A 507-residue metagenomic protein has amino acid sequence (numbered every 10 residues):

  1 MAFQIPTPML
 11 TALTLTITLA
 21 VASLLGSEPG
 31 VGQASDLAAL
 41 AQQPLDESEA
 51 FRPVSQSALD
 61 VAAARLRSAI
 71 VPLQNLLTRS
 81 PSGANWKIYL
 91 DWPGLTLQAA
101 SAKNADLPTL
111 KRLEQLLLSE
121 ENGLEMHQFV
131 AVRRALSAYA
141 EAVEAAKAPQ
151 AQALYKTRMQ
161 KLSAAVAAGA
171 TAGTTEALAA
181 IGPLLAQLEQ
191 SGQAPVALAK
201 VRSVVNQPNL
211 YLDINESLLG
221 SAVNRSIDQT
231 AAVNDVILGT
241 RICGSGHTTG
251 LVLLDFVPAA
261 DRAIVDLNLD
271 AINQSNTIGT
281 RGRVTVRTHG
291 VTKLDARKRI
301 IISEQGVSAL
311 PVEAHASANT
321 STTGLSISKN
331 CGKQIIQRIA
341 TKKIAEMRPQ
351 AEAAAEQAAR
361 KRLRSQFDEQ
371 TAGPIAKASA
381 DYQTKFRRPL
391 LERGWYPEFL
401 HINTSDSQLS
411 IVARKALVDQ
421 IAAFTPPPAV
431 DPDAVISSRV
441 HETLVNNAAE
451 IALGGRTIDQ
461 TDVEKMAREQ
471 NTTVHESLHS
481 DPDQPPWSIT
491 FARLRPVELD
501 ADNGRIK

Functional and structural regions predicted by a protein language model:
A2-T14: Bacterial N-terminal signal peptides that target proteins for export
A12-S23: Bacterial N-terminal signal peptides
G30-A222, Q337-K507: Extended, low-charge, aliphatic-rich alpha-helical segments
N209-G306, E469-K507: Hydrophobic-cavity lipid-handling domains and compact docking modules
D266-N268, R299-I301, L310-V312, H401-N403 (+1 more regions): Soluble periplasmic/extracytoplasmic beta-strand elements of cell-envelope proteins
L269-N273, E313-H315, V412-D419: Secondary-structure transition/turn motif
S308-I344: Short acidic, glycine/tyrosine-flanked loop/strand segments centered on an H-E-D-like triad
